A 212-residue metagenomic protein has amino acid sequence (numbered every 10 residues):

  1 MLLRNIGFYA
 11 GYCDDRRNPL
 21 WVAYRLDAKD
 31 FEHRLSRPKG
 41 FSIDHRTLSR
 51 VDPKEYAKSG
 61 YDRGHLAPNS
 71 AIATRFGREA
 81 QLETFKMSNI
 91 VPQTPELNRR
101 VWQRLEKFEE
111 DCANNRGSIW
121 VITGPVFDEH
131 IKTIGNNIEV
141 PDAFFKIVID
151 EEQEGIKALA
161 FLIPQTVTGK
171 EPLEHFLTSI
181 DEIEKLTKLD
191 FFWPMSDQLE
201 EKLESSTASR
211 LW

Functional and structural regions predicted by a protein language model:
L2-R63: Short, His- and charge-rich active-site/binding loops that engage polyanionic ligands
H45-W212: Domain-level detector of nuclease and nuclease-like folds in predominantly extracellular/periplasmic contexts
